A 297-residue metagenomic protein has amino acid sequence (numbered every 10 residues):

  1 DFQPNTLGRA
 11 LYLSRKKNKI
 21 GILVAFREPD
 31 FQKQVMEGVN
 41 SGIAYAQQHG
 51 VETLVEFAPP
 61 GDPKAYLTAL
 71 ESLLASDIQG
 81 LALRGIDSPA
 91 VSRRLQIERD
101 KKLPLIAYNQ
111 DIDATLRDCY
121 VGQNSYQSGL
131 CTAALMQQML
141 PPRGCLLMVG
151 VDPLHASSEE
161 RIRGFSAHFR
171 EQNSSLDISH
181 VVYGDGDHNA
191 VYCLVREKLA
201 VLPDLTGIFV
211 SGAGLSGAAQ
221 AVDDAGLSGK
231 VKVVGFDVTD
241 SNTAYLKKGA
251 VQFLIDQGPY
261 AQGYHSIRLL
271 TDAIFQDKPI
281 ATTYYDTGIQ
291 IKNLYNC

Functional and structural regions predicted by a protein language model:
D1-L11: N-terminal helix-turn-helix DNA-binding module of bacterial transcription factors
L11-L67: Helix-turn-helix/homeodomain-like alpha-helical modules used for DNA recognition and transcription-factor dimerization
D30-Q47, S128-T132, A156-S175, A190 (+3 more regions): Short, solvent-exposed amphipathic alpha-helices that sit in or adjacent to ligand/effector-binding or catalytic
I43-P63, L147-M148, S166-N189: Short beta-strand elements in bilobed, periplasmic/extracellular small-molecule ligand-binding domains
G80-I97, F165, Y183-S241: Hydrophobic alpha-helical
P89-Q127, T239-K247: Flexible loop/hinge segments that line or gate small-molecule binding clefts
Y120-L146, V191-Y192, N242, G258-F275: Hydrophobic alpha-helical segments within soluble ligand-binding/sensing domains
H168-F169, G258-C297: Hinge/cleft segment of the Venus flytrap/periplasmic-binding protein
